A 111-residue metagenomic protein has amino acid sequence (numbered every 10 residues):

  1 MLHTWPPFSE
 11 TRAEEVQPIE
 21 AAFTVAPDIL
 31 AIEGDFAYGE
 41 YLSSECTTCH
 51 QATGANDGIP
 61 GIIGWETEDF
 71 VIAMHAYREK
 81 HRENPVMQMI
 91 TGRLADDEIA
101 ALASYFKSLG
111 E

Functional and structural regions predicted by a protein language model:
H3-A13, L94: Extended, non-globular alpha-helical segments
S9-L42: Electrostatic cytochrome c docking/interface patches
F36-E40, Q51-R82, Q88, G92: Gly/Gly-Pro-rich "capping" loops immediately C-terminal to redox-active cysteine motifs in periplasmic/lumenal
G39, S44-T53, L102, F106: The canonical Cys-X-X-Cys-His
G110-E111: Short, solvent-exposed mixed-charge patches
